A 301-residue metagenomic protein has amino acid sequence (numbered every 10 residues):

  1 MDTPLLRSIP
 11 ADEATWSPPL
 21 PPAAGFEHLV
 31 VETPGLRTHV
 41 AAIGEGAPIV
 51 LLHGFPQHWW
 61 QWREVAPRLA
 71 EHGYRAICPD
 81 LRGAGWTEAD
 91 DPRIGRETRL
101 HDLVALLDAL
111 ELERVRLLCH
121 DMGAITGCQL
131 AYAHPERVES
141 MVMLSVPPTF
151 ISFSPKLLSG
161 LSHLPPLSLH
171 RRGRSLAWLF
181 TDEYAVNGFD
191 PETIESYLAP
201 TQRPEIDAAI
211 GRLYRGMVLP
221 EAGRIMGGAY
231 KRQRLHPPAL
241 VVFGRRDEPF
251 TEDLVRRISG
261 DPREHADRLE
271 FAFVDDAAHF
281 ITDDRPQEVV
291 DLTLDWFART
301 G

Functional and structural regions predicted by a protein language model:
D2-L29, T38-V40, P48, A84-L118 (+3 more regions): Flexible "cap/lid" subdomain of the alpha/beta-hydrolase fold that forms the substrate-access gate
E32-P34: Short strand-coil-strand connectors
H39-W86: Conserved HGGG/HGGXW glycine-rich cap/lid loop of the alpha/beta-hydrolase fold
H58-W59, I125, A278: A short, glycine- and basic residue-enriched loop/turn that sits immediately adjacent to a domain's principal
Q61, D102, A209, E288 (+1 more regions): Charged catalytic carboxylate motif
R63, C128-Y132, V290-D291: Short, hydrophobic alpha-helix immediately C-terminal to the catalytic nucleophile
A277-P286, V290: Catalytic histidine-centered segment of alpha/beta-hydrolase-like enzymes
